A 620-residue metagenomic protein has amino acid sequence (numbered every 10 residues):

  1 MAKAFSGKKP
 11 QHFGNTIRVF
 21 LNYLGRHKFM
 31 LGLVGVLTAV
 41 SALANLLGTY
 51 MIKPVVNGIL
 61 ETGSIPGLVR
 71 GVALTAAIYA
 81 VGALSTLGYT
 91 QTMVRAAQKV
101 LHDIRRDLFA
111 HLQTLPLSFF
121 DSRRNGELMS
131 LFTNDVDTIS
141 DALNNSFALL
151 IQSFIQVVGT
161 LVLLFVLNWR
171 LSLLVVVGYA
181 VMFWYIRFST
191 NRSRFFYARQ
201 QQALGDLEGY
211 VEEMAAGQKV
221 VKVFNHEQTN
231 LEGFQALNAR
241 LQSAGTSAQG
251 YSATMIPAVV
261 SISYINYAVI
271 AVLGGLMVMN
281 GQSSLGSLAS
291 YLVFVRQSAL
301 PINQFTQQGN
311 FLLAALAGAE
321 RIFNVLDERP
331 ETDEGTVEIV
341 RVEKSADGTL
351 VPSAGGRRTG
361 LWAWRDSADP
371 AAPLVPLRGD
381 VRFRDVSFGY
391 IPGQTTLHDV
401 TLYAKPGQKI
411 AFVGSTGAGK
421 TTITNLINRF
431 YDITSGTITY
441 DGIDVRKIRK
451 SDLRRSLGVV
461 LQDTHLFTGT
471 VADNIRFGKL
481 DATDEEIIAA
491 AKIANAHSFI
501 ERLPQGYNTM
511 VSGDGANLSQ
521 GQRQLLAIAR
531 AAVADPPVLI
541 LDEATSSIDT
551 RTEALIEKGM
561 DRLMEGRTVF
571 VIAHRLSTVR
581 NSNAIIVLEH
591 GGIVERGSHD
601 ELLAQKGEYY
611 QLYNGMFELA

Functional and structural regions predicted by a protein language model:
M1-A44, L60-T75, Y89-M93, A97 (+10 more regions): Membrane-integrated ABC transporters
A2-K8, Q98, R106-V136, G209-G233 (+4 more regions): Short intracellular "coupling" helices and adjacent cytoplasmic loop segments at the cytosolic face of multi-pass
T16, L24, V56, Y89 (+4 more regions): Juxtamembrane loop-to-helix connectors within ABC transporter transmembrane domains
R26, L117-S118, V136-L143, F147 (+7 more regions): An intracellular "coupling" helix at the cytosolic face of ABC transporter transmembrane type-1 domains
L31-G88, T92, F165-R170, A268 (+2 more regions): Transmembrane helix-loop-helix hairpins at lipid-water interfaces of multipass membrane proteins, especially the type-1
V36, A44, G48, A73 (+6 more regions): Hydrophobic alpha-helical transmembrane segments of ABC transporter permease domains
E61-P66, R70, L163-V177, S247-R321 (+3 more regions): Helix-loop-helix
V342-A620: ABC-type nucleotide-binding domain
